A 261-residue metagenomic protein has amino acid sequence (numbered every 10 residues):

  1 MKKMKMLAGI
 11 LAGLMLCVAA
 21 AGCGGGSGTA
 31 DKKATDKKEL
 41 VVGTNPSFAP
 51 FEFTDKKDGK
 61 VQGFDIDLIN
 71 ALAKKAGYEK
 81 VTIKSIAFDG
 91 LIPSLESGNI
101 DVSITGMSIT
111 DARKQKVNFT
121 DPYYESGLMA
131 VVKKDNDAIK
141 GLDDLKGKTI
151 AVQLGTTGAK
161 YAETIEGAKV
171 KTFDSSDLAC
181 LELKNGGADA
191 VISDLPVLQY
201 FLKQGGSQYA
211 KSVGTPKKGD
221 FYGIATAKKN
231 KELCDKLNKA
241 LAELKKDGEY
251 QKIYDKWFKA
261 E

Functional and structural regions predicted by a protein language model:
M1-E39, E261: Short, low-complexity disordered leader/linker segments with a strong preference for bacterial N-terminal type II
G25-T29, E79-T82, T157-D174, Y209-G214 (+1 more regions): Ligand-binding clefts/hinges and TM-proximal coupling segments of bilobed small-molecule sensing domains
K32-G106: Extracytoplasmic small-molecule ligand-binding "clamshell" domains of the periplasmic binding protein/Venus flytrap
P46, E125-V132, L195, Q199-L241 (+1 more regions): Periplasmic-binding protein-like
I66, V81-S94, D137, L154-T157 (+2 more regions): Short helix-initiation/N-cap motifs at beta->coil->alpha
I66-K75, N136, L154-T156, G223-E261: Extended ligand-binding regions for polar small-molecule ligands
T82-D144, A210, T215-P216: Acidic, polar ligand-binding/catalytic clefts
G90, M107-Q115, Y161-T164, K184 (+1 more regions): A ligand-binding cleft/hinge motif common to bilobed small-molecule-binding domains
